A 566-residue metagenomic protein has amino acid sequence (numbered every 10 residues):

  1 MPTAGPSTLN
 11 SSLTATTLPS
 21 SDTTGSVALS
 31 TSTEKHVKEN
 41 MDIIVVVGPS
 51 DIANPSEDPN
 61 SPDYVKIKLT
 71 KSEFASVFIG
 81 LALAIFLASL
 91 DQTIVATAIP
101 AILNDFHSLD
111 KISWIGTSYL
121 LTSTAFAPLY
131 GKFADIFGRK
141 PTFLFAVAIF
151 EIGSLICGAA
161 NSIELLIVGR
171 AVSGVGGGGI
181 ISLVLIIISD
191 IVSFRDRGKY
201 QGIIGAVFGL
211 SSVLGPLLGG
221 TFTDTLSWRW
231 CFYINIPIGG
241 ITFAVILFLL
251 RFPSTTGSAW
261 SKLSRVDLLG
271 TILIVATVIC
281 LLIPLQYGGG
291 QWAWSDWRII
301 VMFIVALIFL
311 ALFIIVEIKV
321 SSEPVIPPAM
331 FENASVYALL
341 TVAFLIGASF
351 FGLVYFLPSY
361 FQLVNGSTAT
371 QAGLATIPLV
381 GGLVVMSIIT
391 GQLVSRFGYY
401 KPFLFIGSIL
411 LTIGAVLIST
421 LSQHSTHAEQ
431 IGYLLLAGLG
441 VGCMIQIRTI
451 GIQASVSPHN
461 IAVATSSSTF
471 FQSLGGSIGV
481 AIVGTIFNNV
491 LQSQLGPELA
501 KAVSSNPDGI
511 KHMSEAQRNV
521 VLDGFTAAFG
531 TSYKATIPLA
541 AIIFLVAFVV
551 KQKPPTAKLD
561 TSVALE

Functional and structural regions predicted by a protein language model:
M1-K71, Q552-E566: Intrinsically disordered, low-complexity terminal tails of fungal membrane proteins
T3, S7, S56, N60-D63 (+5 more regions): Hydrophobic transmembrane architecture of multi-pass small-molecule transporters
F78-A82, L87-A101, F106-T122, L269 (+2 more regions): Transmembrane core module of solute transporters
G80, A84, F143-I149, G153 (+11 more regions): Residue-level signature of the transmembrane alpha-helical cores of Major Facilitator Superfamily-type secondary
I102-L103, F133-A134, C157, L166 (+6 more regions): Interfacial helix-cap and linker-helix signal at transmembrane-aqueous boundaries of multi-pass secondary transporters
F126-G270: Helix-loop-helix hairpins in multi-pass membrane proteins, especially solute transporters
A159-R170, S227, T420-L434, V490-Q492: Helix-loop junctions at membrane interfaces in 12-TM secondary transporters
L226-T341: Hydrophobic transmembrane-helix bundles of small-molecule transporters
